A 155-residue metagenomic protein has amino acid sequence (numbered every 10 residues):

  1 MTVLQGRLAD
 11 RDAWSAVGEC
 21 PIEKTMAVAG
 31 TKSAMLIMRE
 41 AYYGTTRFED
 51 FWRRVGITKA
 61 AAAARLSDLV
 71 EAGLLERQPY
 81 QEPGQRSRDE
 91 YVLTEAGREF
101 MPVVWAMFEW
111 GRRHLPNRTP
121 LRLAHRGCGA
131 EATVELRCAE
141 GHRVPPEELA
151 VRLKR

Functional and structural regions predicted by a protein language model:
M1-G6, E109-R155: C-terminal regulatory/oligomerization modules of transcriptional regulators
M1-M26, A72: N-terminal leader segment of winged-helix/HTH proteins
C20-A61: N-terminal helix-turn-helix DNA-binding core of bacterial DNA-binding proteins
G30, E82-V104: Basic, amphipathic "hinge/linker" alpha-helix immediately C-terminal to the N-terminal HTH DNA-binding motif
T45, R54, Q78-P83, E90: A short, glycine- and basic residue-enriched loop/turn that sits immediately adjacent to a domain's principal
L66-S67: Short, hydrophobic-biased segments on the C-terminal half of alpha helices that form "recognition helices"
V70-Y80: A short, conserved structural fragment
A72, V103-H114: Alpha-helical linker/hinge and terminal dimerization helices associated with HTH transcriptional regulators
